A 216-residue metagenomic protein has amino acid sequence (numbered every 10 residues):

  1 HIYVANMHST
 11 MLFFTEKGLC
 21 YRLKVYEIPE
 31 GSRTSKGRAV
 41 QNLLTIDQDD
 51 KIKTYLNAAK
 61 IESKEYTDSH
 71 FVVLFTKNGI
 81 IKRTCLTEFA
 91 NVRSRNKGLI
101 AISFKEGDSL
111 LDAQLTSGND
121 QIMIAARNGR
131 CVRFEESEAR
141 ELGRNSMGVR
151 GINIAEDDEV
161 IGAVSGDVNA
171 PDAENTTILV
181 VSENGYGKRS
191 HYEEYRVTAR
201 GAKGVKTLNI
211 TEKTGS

Functional and structural regions predicted by a protein language model:
H1-S216: Short, structured "edge-of-domain" segments at secondary-structure transitions
